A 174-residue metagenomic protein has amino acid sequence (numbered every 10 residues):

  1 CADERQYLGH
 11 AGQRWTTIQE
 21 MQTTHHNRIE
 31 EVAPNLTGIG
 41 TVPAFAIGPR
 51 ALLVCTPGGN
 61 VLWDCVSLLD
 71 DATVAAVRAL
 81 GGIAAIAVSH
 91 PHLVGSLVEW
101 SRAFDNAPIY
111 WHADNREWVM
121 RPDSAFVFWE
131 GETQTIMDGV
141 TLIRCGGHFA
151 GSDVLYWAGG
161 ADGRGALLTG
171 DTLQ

Functional and structural regions predicted by a protein language model:
C1-T16: Cys/His-rich short segments
D3, S67-D138: Active-site HxH/HxHxD metal-binding segment of metal-dependent hydrolases
G9-H10, A75, S89, W157: Short linear functional motifs in flexible/disordered or boundary regions
H10, H25-H26, N60, H90-H92 (+2 more regions): Histidine (H) residue identity feature
R14-H26: HTH-adjacent hinge/linker in prokaryotic transcriptional regulators
T23-A76, G82, P122-Q174: Catalytic core of the metallo-beta-lactamase
